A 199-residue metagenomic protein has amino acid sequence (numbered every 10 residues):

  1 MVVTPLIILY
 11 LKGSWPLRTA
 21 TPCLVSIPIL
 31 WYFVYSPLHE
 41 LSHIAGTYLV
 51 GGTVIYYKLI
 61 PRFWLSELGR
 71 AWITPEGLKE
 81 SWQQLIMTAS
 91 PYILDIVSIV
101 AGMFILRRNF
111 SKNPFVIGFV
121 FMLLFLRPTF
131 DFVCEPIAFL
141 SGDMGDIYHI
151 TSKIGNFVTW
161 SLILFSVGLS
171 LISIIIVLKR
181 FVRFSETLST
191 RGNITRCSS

Functional and structural regions predicted by a protein language model:
M1-L9, E67-F184, L188: Metalloprotease/metallohydrolase-associated module, dominated by Zn2+-dependent proteases
M1-Y35: Topogenic membrane-insertion module of multi-pass membrane proteins
T19-L30, V116-V133, T195-S199: Transmembrane alpha-helical segments of multi-pass membrane proteins
I29-E80: Small-residue-rich helix-interface/hinge motifs
R183-S199: Short, highly charged, low-complexity non-transmembrane loops/tails of multi-pass membrane proteins
